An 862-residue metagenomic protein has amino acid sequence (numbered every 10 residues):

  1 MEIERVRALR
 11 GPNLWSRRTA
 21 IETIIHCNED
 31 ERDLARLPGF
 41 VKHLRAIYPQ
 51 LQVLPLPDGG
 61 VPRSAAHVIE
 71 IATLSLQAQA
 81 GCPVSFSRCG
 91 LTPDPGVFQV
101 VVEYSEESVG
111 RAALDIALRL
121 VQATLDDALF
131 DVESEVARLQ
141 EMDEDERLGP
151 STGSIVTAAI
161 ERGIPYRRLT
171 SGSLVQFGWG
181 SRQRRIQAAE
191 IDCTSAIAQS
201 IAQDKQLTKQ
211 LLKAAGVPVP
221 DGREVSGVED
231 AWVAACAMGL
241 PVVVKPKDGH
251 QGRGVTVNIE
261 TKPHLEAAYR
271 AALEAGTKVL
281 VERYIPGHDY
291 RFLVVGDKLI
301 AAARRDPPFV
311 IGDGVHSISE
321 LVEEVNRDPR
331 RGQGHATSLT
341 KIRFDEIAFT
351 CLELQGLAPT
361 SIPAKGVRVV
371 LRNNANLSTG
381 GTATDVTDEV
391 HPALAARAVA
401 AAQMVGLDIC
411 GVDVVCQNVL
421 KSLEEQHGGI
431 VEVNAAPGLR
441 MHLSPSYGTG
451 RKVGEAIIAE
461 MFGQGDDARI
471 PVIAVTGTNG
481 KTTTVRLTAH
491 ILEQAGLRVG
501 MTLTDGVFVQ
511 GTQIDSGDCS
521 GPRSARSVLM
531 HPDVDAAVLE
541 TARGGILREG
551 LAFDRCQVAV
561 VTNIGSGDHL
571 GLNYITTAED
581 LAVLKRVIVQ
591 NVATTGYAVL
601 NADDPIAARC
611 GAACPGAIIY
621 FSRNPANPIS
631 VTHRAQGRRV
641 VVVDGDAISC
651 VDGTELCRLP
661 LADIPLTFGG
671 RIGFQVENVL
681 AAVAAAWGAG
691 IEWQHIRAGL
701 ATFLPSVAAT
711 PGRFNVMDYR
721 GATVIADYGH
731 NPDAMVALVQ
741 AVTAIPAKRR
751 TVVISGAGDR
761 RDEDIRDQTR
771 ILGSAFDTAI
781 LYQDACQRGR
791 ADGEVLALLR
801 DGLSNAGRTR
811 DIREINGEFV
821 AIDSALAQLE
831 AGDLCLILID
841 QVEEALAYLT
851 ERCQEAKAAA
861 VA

Functional and structural regions predicted by a protein language model:
M1-E161, K298-A301, D306-E320, R372-A474: ATP-dependent carboxylate activation and anion-phosphoryl transfer catalytic cores that bind Mg-ATP to form
E2-V61, I473, R486, C657 (+4 more regions): ATP-dependent carboxylate-amine ligase
H67, R184-E346, P392-A396: Active-site nucleotide/adenylate-binding loops and adjacent lid/helix of ATP-dependent enzymes
V97, V101-A237, H250, A859: Conserved N-proximal alpha/beta basic substrate-recognition cap immediately N-terminal to, or forming the N-lobe
A159, D413, T502, E540 (+7 more regions): Residue-level signal for inorganic ion chemistry
E282-I285, V414-C416, G616-D644, L700-T702 (+2 more regions): Beta-strand->loop->alpha-helix junctions that form or flank phosphate-binding loops in nucleotide-handling enzymes
Q464-V509: Walker A (P-loop) phosphate-binding motif
Q513-I629, H633, F668, P732 (+1 more regions): Flexible active-site lid/hinge loop adjacent to a nucleotide/diphosphate and Mg2+-phosphate binding pocket
